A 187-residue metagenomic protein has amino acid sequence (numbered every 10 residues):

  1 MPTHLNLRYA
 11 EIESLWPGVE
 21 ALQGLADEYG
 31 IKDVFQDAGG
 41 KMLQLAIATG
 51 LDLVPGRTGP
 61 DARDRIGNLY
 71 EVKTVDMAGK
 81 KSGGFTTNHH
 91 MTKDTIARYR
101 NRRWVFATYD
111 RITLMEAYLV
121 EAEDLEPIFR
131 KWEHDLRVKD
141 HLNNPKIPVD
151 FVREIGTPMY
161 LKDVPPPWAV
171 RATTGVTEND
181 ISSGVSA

Functional and structural regions predicted by a protein language model:
M1-A187: Nucleic-acid endonuclease domains
